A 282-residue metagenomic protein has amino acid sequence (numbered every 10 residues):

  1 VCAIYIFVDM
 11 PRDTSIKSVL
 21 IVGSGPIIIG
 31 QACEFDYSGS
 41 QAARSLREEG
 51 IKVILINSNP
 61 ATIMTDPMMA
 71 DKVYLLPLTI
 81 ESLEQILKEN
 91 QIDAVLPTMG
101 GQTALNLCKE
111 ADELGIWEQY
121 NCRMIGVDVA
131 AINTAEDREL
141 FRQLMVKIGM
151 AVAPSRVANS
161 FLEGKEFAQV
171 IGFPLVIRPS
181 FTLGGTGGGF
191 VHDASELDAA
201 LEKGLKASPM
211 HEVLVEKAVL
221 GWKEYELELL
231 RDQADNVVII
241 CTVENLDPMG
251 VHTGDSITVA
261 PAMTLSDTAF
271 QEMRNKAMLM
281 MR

Functional and structural regions predicted by a protein language model:
Y5-F7: Aromatic (phenylalanine/tyrosine) cluster motif
D9-R282: N-terminal beta-alpha lobe that positions the nucleotide/phosphoryl donor in ATP/NTP-coupled carboxylate activation
